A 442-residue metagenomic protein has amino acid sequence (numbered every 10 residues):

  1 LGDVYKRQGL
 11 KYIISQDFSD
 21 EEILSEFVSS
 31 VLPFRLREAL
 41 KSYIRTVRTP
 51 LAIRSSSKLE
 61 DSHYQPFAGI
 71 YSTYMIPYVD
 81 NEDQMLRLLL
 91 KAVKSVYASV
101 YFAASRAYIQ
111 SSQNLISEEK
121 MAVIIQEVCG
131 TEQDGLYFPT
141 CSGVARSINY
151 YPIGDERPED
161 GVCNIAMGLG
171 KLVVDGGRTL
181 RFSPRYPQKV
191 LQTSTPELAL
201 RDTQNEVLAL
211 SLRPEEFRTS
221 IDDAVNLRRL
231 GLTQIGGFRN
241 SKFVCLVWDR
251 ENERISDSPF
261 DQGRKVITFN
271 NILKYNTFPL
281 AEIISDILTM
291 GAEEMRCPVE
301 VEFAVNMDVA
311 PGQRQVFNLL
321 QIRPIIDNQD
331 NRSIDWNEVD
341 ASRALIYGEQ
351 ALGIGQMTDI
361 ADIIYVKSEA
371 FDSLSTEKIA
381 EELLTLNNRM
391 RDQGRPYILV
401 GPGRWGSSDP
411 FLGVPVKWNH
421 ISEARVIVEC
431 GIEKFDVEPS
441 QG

Functional and structural regions predicted by a protein language model:
G2-Y5: Short, small-residue-biased leader/transition segments that mark boundaries at the very start of proteins
R7-S25: N-terminal leader/propeptide and maturation segments of large enzyme subunits in energy/redox metabolism and hydrolases
E21-R35: Metal-assisted phosphate- and nucleotidyl-transfer catalytic regions
V31-G431: Conserved mixed alpha/beta core segments that line enzyme active sites in large multi-domain catalysts
I432-G442: Polybasic, proline/glycine-rich intrinsically disordered low-complexity segments
